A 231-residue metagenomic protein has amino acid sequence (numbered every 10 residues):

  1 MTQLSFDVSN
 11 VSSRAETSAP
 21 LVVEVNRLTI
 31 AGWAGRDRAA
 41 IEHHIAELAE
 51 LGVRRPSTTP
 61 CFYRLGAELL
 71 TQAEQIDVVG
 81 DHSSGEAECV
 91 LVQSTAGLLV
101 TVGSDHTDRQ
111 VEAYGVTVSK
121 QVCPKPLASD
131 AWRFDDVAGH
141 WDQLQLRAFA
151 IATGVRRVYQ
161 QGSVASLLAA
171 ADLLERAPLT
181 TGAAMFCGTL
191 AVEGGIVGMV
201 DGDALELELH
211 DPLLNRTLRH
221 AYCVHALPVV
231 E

Functional and structural regions predicted by a protein language model:
M1-A184, A191-E231: Catalytic-core "active-site belt" of small-molecule-metabolizing enzymes, emphasizing His/Asp/Glu-rich regions
